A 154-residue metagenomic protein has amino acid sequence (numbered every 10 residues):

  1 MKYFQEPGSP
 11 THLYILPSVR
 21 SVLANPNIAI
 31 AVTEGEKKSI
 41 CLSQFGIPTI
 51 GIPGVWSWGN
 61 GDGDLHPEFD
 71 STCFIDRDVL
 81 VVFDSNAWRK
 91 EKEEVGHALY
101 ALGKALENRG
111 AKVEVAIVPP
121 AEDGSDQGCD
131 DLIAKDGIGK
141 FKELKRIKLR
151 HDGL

Functional and structural regions predicted by a protein language model:
M1-Q5, D131-A134: Short intrinsically disordered, low-complexity coil segments enriched in acidic
K2-N27: Glycine-/acidic-rich phosphate or pyrophosphate-binding loops and their flanking alpha/beta elements
S21-I30, E36-L154: TOPRIM fold recognition
